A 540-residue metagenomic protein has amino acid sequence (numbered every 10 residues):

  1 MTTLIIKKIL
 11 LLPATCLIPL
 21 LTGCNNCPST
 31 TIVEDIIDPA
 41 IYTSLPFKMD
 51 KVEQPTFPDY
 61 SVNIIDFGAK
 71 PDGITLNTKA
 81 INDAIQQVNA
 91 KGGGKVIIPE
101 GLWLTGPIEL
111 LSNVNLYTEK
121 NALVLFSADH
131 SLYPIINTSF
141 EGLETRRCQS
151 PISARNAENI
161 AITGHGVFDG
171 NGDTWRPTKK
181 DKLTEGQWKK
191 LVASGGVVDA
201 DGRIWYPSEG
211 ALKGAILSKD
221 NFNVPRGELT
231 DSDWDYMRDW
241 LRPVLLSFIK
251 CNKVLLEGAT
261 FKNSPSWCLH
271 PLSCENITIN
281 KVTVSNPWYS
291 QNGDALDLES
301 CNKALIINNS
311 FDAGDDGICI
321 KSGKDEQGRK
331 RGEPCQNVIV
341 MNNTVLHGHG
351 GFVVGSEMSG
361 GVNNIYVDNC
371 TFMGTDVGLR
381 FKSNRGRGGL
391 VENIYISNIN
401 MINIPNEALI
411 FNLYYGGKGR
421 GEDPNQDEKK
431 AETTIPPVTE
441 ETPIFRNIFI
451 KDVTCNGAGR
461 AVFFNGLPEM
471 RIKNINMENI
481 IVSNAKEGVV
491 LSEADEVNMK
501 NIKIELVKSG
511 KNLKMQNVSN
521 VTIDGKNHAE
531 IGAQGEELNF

Functional and structural regions predicted by a protein language model:
T2-L12, C16-I97, L102-K250, L255-E257 (+8 more regions): Extracellular "leader-to-stem" segments immediately downstream of a signal peptide or signal-anchor in secreted/lumenal
G93, L104-P107, S127-A128, C148 (+14 more regions): Short glycine/acidic-rich loop motifs that flank beta-strands on beta-rich extracellular proteins
L102, S273, T283, S322-K324 (+4 more regions): Active-site-proximal loop/turn and secondary-structure-junction residues that shape catalytic pockets, frequently
I108-Y117, L272, G360, G388-G389: Short, surface-exposed basic-aromatic patches at helix termini and helix-loop junctions that form
K120-N121, E158-G166, N252-K262, E275-P287 (+11 more regions): Right-handed parallel beta-helix
D233-D235, D294-A295, Q327-K330, R385 (+1 more regions): Outer-membrane beta-barrel domain signature
M358, G378-N398, N403-F540: Extracellular beta-rich repeat passengers
